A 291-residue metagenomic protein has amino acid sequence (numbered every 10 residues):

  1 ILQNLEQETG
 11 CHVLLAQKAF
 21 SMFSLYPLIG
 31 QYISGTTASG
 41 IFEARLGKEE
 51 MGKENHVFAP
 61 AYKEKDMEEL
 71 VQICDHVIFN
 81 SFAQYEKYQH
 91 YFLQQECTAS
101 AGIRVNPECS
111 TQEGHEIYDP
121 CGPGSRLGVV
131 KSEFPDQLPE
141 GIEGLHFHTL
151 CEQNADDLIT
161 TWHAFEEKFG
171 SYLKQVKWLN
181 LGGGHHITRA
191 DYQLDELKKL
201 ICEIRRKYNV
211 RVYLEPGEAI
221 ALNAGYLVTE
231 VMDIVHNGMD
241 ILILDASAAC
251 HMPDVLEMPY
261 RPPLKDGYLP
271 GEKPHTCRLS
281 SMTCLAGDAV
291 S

Functional and structural regions predicted by a protein language model:
L2-E8: A short, N-terminal amphipathic alpha-helix
C11-W178, Y192, L200-E203: Active-site-proximal beta-alpha core segment in soluble small-molecule metabolic enzymes
M22-S24, C151-N154, H186-R189, I220-N223 (+2 more regions): Flexible loop/turn segments at secondary-structure boundaries
D75, A99-A101, E143, K177 (+4 more regions): Structural beta-strand/beta-sheet cores of well-ordered domains, especially the beta-sheet scaffolds that support
V105-C109, T149-Q153, H185, E218-I220 (+2 more regions): Glycine-rich beta-alpha junction loops
N154-T160, T188-L197, N223-D233: Short glycine/threonine-rich loop-to-helix capping motif typified by GTGT followed within a few residues by an Asp-Pro
W178-N180, H186, L197-R205, V210-I220: Oxyanion-binding "anion nests"
L200, L214-S291: Charged (often Lys/Glu-rich) extended helix/loop segments that serve as interaction or gating elements
